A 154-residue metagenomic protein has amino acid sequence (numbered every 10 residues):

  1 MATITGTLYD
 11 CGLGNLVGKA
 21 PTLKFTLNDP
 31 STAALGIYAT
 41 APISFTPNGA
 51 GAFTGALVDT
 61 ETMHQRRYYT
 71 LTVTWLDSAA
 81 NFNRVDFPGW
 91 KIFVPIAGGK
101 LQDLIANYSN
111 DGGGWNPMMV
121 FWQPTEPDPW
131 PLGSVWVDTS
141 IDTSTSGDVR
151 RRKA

Functional and structural regions predicted by a protein language model:
M1-W90: Beta-strand-dominated extracellular/periplasmic modules and repeats in secreted or surface-exposed proteins
T22, I43, N48, G89 (+3 more regions): Generic low-complexity segments that are intrinsically disordered, proline-rich and/or Lys/Arg-biased
P30-A34, D111-A154: Extracellular/surface-exposed low-complexity repeats and stalk/linker segments enriched in Gly/Pro and small polar
D59, T74-W75, N81, I96 (+3 more regions): A generic structural signal for solvent-exposed, polar alpha-helical segments
F93-P117: Extracellular beta-sheet/turn segments enriched in Thr/Pro/Gly and aliphatic residues
